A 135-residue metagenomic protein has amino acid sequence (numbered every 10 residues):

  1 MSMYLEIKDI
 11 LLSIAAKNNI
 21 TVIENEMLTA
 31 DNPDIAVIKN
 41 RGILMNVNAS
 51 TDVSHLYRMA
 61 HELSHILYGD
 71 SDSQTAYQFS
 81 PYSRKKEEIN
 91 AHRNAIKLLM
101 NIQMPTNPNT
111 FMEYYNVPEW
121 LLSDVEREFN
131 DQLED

Functional and structural regions predicted by a protein language model:
M1-D135: Active-site hotspot residues in diverse enzymes, especially metal/ion-binding acidic/histidine motifs
